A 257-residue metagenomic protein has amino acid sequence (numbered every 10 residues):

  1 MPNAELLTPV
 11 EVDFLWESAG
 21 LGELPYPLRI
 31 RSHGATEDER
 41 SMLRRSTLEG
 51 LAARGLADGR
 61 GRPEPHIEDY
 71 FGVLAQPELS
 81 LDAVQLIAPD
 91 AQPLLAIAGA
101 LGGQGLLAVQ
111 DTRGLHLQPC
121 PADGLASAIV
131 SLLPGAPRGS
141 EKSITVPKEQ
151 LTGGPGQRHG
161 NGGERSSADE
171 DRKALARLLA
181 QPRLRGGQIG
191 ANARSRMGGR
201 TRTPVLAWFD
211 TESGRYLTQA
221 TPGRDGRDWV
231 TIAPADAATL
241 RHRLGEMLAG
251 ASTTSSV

Functional and structural regions predicted by a protein language model:
M1-A52, L56-A75: Short, amphipathic alpha-helical interface elements at domain boundaries that mediate macromolecular binding
M1-E17, L94, G99-H116, G245-A249: An N-terminal domain-start capping segment
R44, R54, D58-L106, Q110-L132: Accessory beta->alpha helical hairpin/"wing" motif in late/C-terminal subdomains of nucleic-acid enzymes
E49-S80, G162-G187: Negatively charged, low-complexity tracts enriched in Asp/Glu with abundant Ser/Thr
L107-K173: Surface-exposed beta-loop interaction hotspot
G186-V257: Extended, charged low-complexity segments that frequently continue into or abut oligomerization scaffolds
